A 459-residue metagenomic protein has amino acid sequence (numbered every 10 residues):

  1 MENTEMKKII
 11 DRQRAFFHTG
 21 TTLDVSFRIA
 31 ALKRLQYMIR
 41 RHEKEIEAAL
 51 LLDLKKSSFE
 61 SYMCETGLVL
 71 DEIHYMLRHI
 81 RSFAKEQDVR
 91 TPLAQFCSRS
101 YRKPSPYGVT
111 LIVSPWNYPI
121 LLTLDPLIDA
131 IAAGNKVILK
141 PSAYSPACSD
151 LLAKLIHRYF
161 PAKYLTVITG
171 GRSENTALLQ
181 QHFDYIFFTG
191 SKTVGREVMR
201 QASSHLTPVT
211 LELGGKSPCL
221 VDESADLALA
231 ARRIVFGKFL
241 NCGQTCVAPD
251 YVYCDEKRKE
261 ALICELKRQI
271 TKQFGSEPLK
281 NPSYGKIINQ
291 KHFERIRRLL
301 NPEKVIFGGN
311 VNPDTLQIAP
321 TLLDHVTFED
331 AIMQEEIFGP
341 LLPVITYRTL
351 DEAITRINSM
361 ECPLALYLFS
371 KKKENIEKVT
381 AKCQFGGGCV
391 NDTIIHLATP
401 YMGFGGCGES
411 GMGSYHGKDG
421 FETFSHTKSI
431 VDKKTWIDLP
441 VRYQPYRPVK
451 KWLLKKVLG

Functional and structural regions predicted by a protein language model:
M1-Y101: N-terminal Rossmann-like NAD(P)+-binding subdomain of aldehyde/semialdehyde dehydrogenases
M6, V25, E43, L227 (+3 more regions): Residues at or immediately preceding the N-termini of alpha-helices
F17, T21, Q36-I39, E43 (+14 more regions): Structural signal for hydrophobic packing residues in well-ordered secondary-structure cores of soluble enzyme domains
L23-D24, L220, T271, I318-G459: Conserved C-terminal structural/oligomerization subdomain of aldehyde/semialdehyde dehydrogenase
R28, I73, G134, L165 (+7 more regions): Residue-level signal for inorganic ion chemistry
L93-L229: Rossmann-like NAD(P) dinucleotide-binding subdomain of oxidoreductase/dehydrogenase enzymes
T193-T327, V390, K450-W452, L458: ALDH superfamily catalytic-core signature
